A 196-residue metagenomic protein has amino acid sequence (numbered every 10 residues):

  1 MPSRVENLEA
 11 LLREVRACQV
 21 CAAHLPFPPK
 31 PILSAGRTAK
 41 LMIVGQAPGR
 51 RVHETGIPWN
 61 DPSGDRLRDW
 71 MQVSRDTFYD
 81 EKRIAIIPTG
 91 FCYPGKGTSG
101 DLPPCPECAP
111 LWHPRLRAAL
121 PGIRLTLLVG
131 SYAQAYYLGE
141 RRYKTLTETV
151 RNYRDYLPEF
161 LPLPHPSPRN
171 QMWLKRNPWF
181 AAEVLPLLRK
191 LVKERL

Functional and structural regions predicted by a protein language model:
P2-E194: A polyanion-binding, active-site-adjacent surface
